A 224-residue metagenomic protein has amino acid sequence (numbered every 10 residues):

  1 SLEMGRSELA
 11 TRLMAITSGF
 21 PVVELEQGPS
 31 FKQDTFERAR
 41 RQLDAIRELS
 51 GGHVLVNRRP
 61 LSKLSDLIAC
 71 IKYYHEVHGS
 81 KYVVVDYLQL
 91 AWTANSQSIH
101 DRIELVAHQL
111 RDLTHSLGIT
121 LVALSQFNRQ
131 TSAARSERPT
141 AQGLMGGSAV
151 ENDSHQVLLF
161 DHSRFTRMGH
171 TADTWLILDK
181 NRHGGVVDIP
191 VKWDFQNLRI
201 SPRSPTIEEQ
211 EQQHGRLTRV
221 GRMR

Functional and structural regions predicted by a protein language model:
S1-G79, T93, I189-K192, P202: Cytosolic-facing regulatory segments adjacent to core modules
Q33-D34, D101, L105, R224: Acidic, glycine-rich A-domain
R38, R102-H214: Phosphate-binding/switch region of NTP-binding enzymes
Y82: Hydrophobic "anchor" residues on beta-strands that sit immediately upstream of conserved functional sites
L88: Conserved Walker B
A91-W92, Q130: Catalytic P-loop NTPase motifs of RecA-like helicase/translocase cores
W92-I99: Conserved ATPase-coupling elements of RecA-like P-loop NTPase cores
